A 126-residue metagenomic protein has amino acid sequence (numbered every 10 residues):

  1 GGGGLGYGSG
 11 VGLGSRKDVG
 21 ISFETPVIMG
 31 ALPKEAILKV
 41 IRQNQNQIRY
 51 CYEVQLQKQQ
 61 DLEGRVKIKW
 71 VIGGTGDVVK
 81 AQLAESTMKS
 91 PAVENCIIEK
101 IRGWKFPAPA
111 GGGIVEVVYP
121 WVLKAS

Functional and structural regions predicted by a protein language model:
G1-R42, S126: Intrinsic-disorder/low-complexity signature in envelope-associated proteins
D18, R65-K67, E116-V118: Broad gene-expression machinery/nucleic-acid interaction feature
S22-E24, G73, A84, K124: A structural detector for beta-sheet-dominated domains
G30-E35, K39, N46, E53-L62 (+1 more regions): Short, positively biased Gly/Pro-containing turn/loop motifs at secondary-structure boundaries
E63-T75: Short edge beta-strands and adjacent turn/loop segments
I68-W70, A81, Y119-W121: Preference for bulky hydrophobic residues occupying beta-strand positions in well-ordered beta-sheet regions
V78-V93: Short glycine/proline-centered loop/turn elements that form peptide/ligand docking sites
